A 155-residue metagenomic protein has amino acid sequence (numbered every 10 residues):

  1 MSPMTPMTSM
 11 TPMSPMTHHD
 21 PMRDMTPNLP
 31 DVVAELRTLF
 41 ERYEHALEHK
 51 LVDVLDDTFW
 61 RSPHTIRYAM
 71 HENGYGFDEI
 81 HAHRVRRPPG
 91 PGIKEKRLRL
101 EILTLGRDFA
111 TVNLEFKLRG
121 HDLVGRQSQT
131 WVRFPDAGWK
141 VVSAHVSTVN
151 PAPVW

Functional and structural regions predicted by a protein language model:
M1-S62, A152-W155: Short, low-complexity N-terminal intrinsically disordered segments enriched in polar/charged residues
D31, T38-L39, E95-R97, R126: Short, conserved clusters of charged catalytic residues that mark active-site and nucleotide-handling motifs
V52-G106, H121: A solvent-exposed, acidic/Ser-Thr-rich amphipathic alpha-helical stretch
F59-W60, F116-L118, H145-T148: Short beta-strand segments enriched in hydrophobic/aromatic residues within well-folded beta-rich domains
P63, L114, Q129: Conserved GNAT-family N-acetyltransferase fold
Y68, E115-R119, V132-R133: A generic structural motif
L105-F116: A short hydrophobic beta-strand element
T111, V124-W155: Short beta-strand edge/turn micro-motifs at domain boundaries
